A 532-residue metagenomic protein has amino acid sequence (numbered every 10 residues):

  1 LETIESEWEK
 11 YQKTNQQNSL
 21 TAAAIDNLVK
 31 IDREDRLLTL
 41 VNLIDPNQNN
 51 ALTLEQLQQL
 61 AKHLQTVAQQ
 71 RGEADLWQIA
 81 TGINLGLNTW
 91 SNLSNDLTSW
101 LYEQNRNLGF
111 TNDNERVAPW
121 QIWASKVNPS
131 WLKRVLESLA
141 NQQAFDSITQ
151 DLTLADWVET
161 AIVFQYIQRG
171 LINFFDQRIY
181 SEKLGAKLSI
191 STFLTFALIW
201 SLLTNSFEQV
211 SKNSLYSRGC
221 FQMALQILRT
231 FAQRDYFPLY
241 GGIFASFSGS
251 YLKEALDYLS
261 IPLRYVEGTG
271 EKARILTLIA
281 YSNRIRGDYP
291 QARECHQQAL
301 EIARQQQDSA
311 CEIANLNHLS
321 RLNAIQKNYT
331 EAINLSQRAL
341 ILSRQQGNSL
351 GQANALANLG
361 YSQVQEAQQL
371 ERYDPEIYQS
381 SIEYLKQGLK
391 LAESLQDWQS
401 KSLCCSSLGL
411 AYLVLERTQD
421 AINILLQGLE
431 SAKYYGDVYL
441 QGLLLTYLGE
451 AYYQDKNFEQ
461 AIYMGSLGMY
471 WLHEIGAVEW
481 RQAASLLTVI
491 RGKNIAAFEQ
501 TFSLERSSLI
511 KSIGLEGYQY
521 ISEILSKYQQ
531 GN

Functional and structural regions predicted by a protein language model:
T160-L335, A339-L342: Alpha-solenoid helical-repeat scaffolds
A255-L259, A292, H296-A299, L319 (+7 more regions): Tetratricopeptide repeat
Y265-E267, I302-D308, R344-N348, K390-D397 (+3 more regions): Short coil/turn linkers that connect adjacent helices within long alpha-helical scaffolds, especially alpha-solenoid
G270, T277, N317, A357 (+6 more regions): TPR/TPR-like alpha-solenoid signature
E271, C311, G351, I377-S380 (+5 more regions): Structural signature of alpha-solenoid helical repeat junctions
